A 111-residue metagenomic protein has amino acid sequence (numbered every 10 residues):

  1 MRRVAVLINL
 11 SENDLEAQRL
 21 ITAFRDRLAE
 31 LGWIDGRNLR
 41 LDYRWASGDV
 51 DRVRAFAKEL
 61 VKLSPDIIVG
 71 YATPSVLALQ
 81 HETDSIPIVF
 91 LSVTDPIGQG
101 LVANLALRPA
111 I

Functional and structural regions predicted by a protein language model:
M1-I111: Short hydrophobic alpha-helices and adjacent helix-cap/hinge residues
